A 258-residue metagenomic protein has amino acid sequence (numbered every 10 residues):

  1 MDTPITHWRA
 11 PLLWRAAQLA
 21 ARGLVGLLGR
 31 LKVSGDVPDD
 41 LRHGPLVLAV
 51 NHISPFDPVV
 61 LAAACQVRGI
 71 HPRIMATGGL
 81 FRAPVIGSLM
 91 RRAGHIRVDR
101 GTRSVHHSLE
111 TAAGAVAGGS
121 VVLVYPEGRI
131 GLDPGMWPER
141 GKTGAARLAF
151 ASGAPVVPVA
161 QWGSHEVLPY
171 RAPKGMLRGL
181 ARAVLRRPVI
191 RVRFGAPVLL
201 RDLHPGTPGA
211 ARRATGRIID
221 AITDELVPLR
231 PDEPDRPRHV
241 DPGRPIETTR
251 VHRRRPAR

Functional and structural regions predicted by a protein language model:
W14, A21-H52: Helix-to-loop junction immediately C-terminal to a conserved catalytic motif
L27-S34, R103-H106, K174-L177: Short gly/ser/thr-rich secondary-structure transition/capping motifs
D40-T102: Catalytic core of membrane glycerolipid acyltransferases/transacylases, capturing the structured, soluble-facing
A64, L89, G114, R147-A151: Hydrophobic/aromatic ligand-binding patch that stacks against planar heteroaromatic rings of cofactors or nucleotides
A115-A146: Catalytic-site beta-strand/loop segments enriched in glycine and acidic/polar residues
G135-G206, H239-P242: A cross-family acyltransferase "interaction/gating" segment
R230-R255: Short, highly charged C-terminal tails/helix-capping segments
